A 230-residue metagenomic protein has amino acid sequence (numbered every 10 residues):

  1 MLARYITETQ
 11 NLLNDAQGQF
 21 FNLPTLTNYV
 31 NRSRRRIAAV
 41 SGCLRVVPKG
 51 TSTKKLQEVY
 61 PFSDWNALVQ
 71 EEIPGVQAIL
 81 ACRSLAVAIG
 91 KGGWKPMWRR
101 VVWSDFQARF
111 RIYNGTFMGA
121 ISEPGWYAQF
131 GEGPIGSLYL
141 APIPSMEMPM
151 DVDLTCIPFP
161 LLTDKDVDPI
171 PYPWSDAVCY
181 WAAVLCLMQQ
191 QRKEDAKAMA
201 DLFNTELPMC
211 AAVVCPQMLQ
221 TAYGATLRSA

Functional and structural regions predicted by a protein language model:
M1-A230: Glycine-enriched, solvent-exposed interface loops adjoining structured elements
